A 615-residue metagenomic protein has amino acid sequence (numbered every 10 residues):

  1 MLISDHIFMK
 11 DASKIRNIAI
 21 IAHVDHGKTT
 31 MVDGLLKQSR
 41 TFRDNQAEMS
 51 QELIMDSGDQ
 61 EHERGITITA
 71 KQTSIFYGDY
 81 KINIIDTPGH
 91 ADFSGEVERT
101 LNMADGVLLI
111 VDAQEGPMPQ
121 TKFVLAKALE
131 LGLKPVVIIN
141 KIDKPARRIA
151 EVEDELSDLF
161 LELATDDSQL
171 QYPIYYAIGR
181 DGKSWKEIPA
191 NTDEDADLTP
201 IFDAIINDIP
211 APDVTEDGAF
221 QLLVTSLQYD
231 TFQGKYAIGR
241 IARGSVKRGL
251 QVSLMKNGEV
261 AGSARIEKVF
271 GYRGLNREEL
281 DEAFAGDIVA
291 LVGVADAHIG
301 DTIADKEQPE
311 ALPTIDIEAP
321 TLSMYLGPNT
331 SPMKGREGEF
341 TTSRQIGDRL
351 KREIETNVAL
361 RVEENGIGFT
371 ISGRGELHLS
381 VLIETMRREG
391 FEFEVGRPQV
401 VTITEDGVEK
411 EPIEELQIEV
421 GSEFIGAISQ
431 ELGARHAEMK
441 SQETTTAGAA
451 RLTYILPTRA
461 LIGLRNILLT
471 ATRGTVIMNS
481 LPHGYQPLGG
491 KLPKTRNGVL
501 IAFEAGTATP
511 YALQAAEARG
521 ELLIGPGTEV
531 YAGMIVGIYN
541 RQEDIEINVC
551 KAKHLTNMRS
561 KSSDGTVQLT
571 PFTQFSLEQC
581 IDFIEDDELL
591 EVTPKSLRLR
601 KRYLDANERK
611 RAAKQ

Functional and structural regions predicted by a protein language model:
M1-F8, R598, L604-Q615: Acidic, low-complexity intrinsically disordered tails
L2-V111, E115, E151, E155 (+1 more regions): P-loop NTPase switch module centered on the Walker A-proximal segment
S13-G27, A91, A104, Q114-A126 (+13 more regions): Conserved structured catalytic cores and adjacent interaction surfaces of nucleotide-binding/hydrolyzing enzymes
E48-E52, L163-I174, P212-L223, G258-F270 (+9 more regions): Interdomain boundary/hinge elements
K134, K144-N207: Canonical P-loop GTPase G-domain recognition
Q221-M324, K334-R336, N497, G506-T556 (+2 more regions): Conserved nucleotide-binding/hydrolysis modules and their immediate coupling elements across P-loop/ASCE NTPase motors
G327-T341, L416-F424: Short, surface-exposed ligand-recognition loops at beta-strand->loop->(often short) alpha-helix junctions that present
S331-I354, T566, T570: A short, contiguous, amphipathic alpha-helix enriched in charged residues
